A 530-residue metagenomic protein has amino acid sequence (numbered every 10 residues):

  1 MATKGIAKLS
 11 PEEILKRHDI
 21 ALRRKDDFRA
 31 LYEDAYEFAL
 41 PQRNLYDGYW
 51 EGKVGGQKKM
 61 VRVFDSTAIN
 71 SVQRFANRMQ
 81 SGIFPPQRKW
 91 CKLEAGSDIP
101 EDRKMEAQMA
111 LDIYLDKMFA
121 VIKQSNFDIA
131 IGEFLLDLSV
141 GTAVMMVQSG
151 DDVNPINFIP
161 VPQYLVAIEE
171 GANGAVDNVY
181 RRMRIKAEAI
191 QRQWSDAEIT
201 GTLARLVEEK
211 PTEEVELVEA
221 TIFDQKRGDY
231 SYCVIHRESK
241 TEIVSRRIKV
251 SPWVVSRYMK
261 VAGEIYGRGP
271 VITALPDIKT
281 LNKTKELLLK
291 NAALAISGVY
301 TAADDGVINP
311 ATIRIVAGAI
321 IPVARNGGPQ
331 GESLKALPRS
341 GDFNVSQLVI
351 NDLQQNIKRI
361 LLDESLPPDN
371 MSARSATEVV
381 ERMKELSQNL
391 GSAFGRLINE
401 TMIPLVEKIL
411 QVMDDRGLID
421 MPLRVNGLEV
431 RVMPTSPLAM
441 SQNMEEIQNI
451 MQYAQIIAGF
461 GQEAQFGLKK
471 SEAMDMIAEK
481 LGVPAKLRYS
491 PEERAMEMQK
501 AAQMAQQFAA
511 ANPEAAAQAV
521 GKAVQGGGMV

Functional and structural regions predicted by a protein language model:
M1-G201: Extended, helix-rich architectural segments
M1-N44, G48-G52, Q57, Y300-V530: C-terminal anchoring/interaction modules
E13, I20, Q148-V316: Structured, contiguous alpha/beta core segments that scaffold functional sites
D65-N77, P86-K92, E101-K104, Y232-T241 (+2 more regions): Short, mixed-charge, low-aromatic patches
A68-I83, Y114, M118, N126-L138 (+3 more regions): Short, Φ-rich (hydrophobic/aromatic) sequence segments
I99, R103, Y266, G341-D342 (+1 more regions): Residue-level detector of alpha-helix boundaries and kinks
M105, M109, I272, L348 (+1 more regions): Residue-level detector of secondary-structure boundary/capping sites
D112-F127, L136, I185, G201-A204 (+12 more regions): A broad, structural surface signal
